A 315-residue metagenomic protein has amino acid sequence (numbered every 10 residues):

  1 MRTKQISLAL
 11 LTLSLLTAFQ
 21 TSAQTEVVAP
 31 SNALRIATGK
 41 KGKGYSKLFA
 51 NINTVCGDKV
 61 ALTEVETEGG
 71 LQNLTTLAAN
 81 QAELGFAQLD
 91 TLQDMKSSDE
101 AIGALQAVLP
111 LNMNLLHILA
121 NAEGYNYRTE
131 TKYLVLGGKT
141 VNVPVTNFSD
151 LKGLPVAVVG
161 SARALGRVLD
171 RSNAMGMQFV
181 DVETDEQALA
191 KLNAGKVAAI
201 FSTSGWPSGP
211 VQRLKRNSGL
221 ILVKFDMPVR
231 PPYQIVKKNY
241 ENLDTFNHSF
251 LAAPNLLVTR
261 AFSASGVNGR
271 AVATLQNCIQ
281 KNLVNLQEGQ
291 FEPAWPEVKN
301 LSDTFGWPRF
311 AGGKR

Functional and structural regions predicted by a protein language model:
A9-A18: Bacterial N-terminal signal peptides
T21-E66, A78, G103-L105, T140-N142 (+1 more regions): N-terminal hydrophobic or amphipathic helices and topogenic motifs
S31-C56, T63, N114-L189: Bilobed "Venus flytrap"/periplasmic-binding protein-like clamshell domains and structurally analogous long
A50, T54, T63-I102, Q187-K191 (+1 more regions): Pocket-flanking alpha-helical
A78-A87, L154-P155, A194-S202: Alpha-to-beta junction loops
L89, Y125-Y127, T131-G138, S161-S265: Pocket-lining segment of extracytoplasmic ligand-binding domains
A101-L116, N242-H248: A structural signal for short loop-to-beta-strand junctions that line the ligand-binding cleft of periplasmic/secreted
E186-A194, I200, S204-R216, L222 (+2 more regions): An extracytoplasmic/periplasmic, membrane-proximal ligand-sensing/linker region
